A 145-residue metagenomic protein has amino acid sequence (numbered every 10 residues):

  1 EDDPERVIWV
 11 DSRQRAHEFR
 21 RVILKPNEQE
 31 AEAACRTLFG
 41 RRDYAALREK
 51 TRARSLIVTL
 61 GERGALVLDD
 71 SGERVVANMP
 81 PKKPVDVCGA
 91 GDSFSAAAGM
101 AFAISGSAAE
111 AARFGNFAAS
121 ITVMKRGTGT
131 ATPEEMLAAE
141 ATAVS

Functional and structural regions predicted by a protein language model:
E1-I8, S12-R21, A33-S145: Conserved phosphate-binding/catalytic region of the ribokinase-like
V22-Q29: Non-cysteine beta-strand/loop elements that form the S-adenosyl-L-methionine
